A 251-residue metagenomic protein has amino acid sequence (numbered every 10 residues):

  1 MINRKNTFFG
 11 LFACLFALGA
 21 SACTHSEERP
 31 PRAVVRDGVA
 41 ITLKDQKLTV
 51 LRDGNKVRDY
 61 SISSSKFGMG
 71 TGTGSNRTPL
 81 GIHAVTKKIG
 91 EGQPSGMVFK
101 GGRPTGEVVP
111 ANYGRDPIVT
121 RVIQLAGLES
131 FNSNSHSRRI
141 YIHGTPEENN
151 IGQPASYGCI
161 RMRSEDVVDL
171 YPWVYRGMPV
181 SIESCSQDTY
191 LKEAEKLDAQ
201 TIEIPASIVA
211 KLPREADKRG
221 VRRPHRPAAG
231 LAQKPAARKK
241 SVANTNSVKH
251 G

Functional and structural regions predicted by a protein language model:
I2-F12: Bacterial N-terminal signal peptides that target proteins for export
A20-A22: C-terminal motif of bacterial Sec signal peptides marking the signal peptidase cleavage site
H25-R29, G72-S75, Q93-K234, R238-G251: Exported/periplasmic cell-wall-interacting domains
E27-M69: A structural motif detector for short, solvent-exposed N-terminal "entry" segments of globular domains
D45-K47, I82, V122: Structural motif
R58-Y60, H83, R138-I140: Short beta-strand segments
S61-I89, Q93: Electropositive
